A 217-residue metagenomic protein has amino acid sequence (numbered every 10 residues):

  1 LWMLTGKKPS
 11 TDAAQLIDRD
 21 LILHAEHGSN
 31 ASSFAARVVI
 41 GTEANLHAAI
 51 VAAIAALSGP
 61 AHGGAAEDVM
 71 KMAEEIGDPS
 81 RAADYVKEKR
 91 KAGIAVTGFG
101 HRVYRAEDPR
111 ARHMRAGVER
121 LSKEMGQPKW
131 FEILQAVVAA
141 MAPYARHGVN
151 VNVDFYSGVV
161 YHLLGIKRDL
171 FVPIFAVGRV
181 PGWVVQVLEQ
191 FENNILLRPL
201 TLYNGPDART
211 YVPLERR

Functional and structural regions predicted by a protein language model:
L1-R217: Non-transmembrane, aqueous-exposed alpha-helical and coiled segments at domain scale
